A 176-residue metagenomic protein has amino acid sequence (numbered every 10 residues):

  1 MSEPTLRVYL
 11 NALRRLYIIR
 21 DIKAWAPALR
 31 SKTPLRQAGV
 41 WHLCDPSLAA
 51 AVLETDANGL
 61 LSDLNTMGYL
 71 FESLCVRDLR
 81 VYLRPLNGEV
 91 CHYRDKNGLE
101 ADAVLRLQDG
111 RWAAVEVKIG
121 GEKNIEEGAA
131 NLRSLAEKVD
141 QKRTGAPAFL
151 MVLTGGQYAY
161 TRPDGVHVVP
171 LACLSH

Functional and structural regions predicted by a protein language model:
M1-R111: Accessory nucleic acid-recognition modules appended to NTPase machines
A51, I125-E126, A159-P163: Switch/connector loops and helix/strand junctions flanking conserved nucleotide-binding motifs in nucleotide-processing
L86, K142-P147: Short helix-terminating capping/connector loops at secondary-structure junctions
R94, V152-T154: Short beta-strand/turn micro-motifs composed of small residues that flank or help shape donor/cofactor-binding pockets
R111-K123: Active-site ExK catalytic segment of metal-dependent nucleases
A114, M151-V152: Structural beta-sheet core signal
G120-Q141: Mg2+/Mn2+-dependent nuclease catalytic core
G155-H176: Domain-level recognition of nuclease-like catalytic cores that cleave nucleotide substrates
